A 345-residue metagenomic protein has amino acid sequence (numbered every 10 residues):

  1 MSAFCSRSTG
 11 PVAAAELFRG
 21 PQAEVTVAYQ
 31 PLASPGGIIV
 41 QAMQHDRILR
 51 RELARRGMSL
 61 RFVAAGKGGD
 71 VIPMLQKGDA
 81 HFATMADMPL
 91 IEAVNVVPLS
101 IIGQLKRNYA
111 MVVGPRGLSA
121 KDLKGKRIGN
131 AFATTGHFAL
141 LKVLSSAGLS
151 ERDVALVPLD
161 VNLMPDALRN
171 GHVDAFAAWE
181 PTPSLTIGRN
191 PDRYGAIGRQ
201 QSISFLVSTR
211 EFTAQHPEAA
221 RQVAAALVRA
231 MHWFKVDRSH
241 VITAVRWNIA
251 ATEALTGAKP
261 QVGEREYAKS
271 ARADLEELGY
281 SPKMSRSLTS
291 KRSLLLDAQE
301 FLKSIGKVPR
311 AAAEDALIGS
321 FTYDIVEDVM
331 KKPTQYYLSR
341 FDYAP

Functional and structural regions predicted by a protein language model:
M1-E24, K332-P345: Short, low-complexity disordered leader/linker segments with a strong preference for bacterial N-terminal type II
G10-P158, D174-A177, Y194-Q200, D328: Short, glycine-/small- and polar/acidic-enriched structural segments that line small-molecule recognition paths
S34, H216-R310: Secondary-structure end/capping motifs
Q41-Q44, Q76, V94-N95, K124 (+5 more regions): Alpha-helix boundary recognition
H45, K67-V71, A86-P89, G136-A139 (+9 more regions): Stable alpha-helical elements in mature extracytoplasmic
N95-V97, G114, G188-P191, V207-T209 (+1 more regions): Short secondary-structure transition/capping segments
V157, N162-P260: Pocket-lining segment of extracytoplasmic ligand-binding domains
L294-P345: Conserved C-terminal helix/tail region of periplasmic/extracytoplasmic solute-binding proteins
